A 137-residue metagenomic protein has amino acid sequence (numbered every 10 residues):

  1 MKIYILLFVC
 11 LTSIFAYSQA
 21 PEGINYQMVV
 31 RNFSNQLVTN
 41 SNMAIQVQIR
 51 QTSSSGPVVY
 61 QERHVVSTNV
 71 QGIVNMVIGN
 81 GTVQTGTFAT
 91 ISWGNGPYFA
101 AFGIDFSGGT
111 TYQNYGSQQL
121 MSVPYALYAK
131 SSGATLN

Functional and structural regions predicted by a protein language model:
I3-L6, A16-N137: Family-positioned intrinsically disordered, low-complexity linker/tail segments enriched in G/S/T/P and charged
